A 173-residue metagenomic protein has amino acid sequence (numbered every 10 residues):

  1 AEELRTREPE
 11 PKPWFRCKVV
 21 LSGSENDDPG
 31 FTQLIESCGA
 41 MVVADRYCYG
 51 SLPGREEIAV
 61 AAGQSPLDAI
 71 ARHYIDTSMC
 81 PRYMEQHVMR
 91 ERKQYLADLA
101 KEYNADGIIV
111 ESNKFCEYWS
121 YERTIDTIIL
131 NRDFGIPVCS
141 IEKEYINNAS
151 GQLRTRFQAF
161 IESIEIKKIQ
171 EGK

Functional and structural regions predicted by a protein language model:
A1-E56, E85: A charged, amphipathic alpha-helical module
S22, D45, V110-E111, I141: Generic beta-strand/beta-sheet core signal
N26-G30, G50-G54, K93-Q94, F115-W119 (+1 more regions): Flexible loop/turn segments at secondary-structure boundaries
A40, A44-E91: Flexible internal linker/loop segments at domain or repeat junctions
H87-N104, E122: A short, acidic, amphipathic alpha-helical segment used as a generic capping/interface helix at domain edges
A105-K114: Acidic beta-strand-to-loop metal/phosphate-binding motif
W119, T124-K173: Peripheral docking tails and interdomain loops at the edges of cofactor- or intermediate-handling domains
